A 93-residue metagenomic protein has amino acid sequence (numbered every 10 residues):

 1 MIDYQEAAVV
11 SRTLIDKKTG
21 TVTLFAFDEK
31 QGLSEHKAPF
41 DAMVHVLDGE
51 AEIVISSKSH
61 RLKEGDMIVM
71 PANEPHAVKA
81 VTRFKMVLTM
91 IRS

Functional and structural regions predicted by a protein language model:
M1-T19, V54: A short, N-terminal "cap"/entry segment at the start of jelly-roll beta-barrel domains of the cupin/DSBH fold
A8, T23-A38: Conserved short histidine dyad/triad with adjacent acidic residue
T21, E50-E52, S59, P75 (+1 more regions): Structural motif
F40-E52, S56: Glycine- and acidic-residue-biased ligand/ion/polar-headgroup-sensing regions
L47-D48, K63-E64, T82: A cytosolic small-molecule/anion-sensing beta-strand core signal
S57-A72: Short acidic-glycine-tyrosine-enriched beta hairpin
A72-S93: Ligand-binding loop in jelly-roll beta-barrel domains
